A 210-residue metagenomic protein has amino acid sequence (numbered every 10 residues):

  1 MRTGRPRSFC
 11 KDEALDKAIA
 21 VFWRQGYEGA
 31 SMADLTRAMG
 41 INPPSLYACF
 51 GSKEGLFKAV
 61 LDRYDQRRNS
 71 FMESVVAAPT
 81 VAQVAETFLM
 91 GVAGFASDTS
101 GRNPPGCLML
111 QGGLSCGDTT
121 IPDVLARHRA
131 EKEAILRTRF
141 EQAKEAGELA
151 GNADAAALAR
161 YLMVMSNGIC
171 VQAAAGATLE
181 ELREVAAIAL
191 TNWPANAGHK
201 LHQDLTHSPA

Functional and structural regions predicted by a protein language model:
M1-F9, A153, H199-A210: N-terminal intrinsically disordered/low-complexity leader segments
R2, E13, K17, V21-G55 (+1 more regions): Helix-turn-helix
L15, E86, E133, R137-E141 (+3 more regions): An amphipathic alpha-helix signature
F50, Q111-D118: Short helix-capping/turn signature of helix-turn-helix
A59, E73-P105, A155-L162: Hydrophobic alpha-helical connector segments
D62-R68: Short, basic, alpha-helical segments at the C-terminal edge of helix-turn-helix-like DNA-binding modules
F95-T99, L114-S115, Q142, L162-E180 (+1 more regions): Amphipathic C-terminal alpha-helical segment
T119-A146, A157: Amphipathic alpha-helical packing segments from all-alpha helical-bundle domains
